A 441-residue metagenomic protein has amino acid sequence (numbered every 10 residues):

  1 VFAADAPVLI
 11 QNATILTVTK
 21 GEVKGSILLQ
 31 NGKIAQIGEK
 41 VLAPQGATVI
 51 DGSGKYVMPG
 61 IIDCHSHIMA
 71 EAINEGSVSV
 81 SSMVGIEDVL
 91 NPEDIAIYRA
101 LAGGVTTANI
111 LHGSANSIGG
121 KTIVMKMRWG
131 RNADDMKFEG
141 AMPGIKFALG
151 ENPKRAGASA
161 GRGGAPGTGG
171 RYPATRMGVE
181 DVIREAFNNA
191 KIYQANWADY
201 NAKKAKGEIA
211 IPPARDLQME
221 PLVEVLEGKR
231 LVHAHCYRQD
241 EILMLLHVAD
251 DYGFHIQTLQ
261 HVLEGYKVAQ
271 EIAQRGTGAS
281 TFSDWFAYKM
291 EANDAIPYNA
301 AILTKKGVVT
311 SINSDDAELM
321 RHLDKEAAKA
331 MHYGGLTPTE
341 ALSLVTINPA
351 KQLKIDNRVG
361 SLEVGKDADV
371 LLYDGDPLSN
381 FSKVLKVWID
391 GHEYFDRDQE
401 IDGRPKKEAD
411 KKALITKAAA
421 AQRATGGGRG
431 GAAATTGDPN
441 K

Functional and structural regions predicted by a protein language model:
D5, K305, K386-K441: Extracellular/periplasmic ectodomains of large secreted or surface enzymes and adhesion receptors
A13, E363-K407: C-terminal cap of metal-dependent C-N hydrolases
A13, G32, G54, H65 (+9 more regions): Divalent metal-coordination and catalytic microenvironments
I15, T19-M58: Histidine-rich, glycine-flanked metal-binding segment
G52-I123, R131: Metal-associated gating/positioning segment near the N- to mid-region
A72-E75, S79-V84, L231, Q270-A273 (+1 more regions): His/Asp/Glu-enriched, well-ordered alpha-helical/loop segment that forms or immediately abuts the divalent-metal
N74-L90, R131, A148, P153-A160 (+2 more regions): Active-site gating loops and adjacent loop-to-helix segments of metal-dependent hydrolytic enzymes
L101-I256, Q260, K383, I389 (+1 more regions): Polyanionic/metal-chelating signatures
